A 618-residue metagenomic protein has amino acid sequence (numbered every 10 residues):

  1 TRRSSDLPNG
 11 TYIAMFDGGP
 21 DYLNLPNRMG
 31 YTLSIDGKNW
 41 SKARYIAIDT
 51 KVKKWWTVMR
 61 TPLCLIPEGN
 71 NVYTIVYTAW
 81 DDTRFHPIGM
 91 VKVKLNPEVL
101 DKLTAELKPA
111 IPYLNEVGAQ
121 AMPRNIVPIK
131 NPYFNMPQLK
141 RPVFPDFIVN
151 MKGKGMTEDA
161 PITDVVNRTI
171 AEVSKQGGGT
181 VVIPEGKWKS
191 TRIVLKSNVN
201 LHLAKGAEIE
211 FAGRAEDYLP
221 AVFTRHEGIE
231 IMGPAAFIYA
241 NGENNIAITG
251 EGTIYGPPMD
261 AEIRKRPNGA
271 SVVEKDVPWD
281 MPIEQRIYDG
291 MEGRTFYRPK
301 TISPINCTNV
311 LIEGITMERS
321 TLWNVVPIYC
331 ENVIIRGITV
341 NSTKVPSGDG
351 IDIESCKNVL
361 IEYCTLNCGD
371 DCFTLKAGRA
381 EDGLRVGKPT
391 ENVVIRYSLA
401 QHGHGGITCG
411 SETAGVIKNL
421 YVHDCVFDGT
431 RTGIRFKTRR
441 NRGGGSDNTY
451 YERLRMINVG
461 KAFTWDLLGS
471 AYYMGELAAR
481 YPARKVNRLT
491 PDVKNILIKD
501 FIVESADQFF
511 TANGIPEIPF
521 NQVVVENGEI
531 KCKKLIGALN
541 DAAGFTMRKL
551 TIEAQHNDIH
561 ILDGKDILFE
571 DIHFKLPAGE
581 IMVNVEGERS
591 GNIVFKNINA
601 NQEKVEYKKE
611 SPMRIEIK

Functional and structural regions predicted by a protein language model:
T1-A119, D370, A380, V394-R396: Carbohydrate-active catalytic/glycan-binding domains of CAZyme proteins, especially the secreted or lumenal ectodomains
P20, K187, Y329, T339 (+6 more regions): Active-site-proximal loop/turn and secondary-structure-junction residues that shape catalytic pockets, frequently
D21-N24, W55, D82-R84, R192 (+4 more regions): Short glycine/serine/proline-enriched coil/turn segments at secondary-structure junctions
D49, D81-A121, I170-A171, H423 (+1 more regions): Beta-rich accessory regions
V58-R60, Y297, S320: Loop/turn position at the start of each blade in beta-propeller repeats
V117-N200, A204-E313, L322, R336-I338 (+4 more regions): Extracellular "leader-to-stem" segments immediately downstream of a signal peptide or signal-anchor in secreted/lumenal
G178, S190-R192, A212-R214, P234-A235 (+14 more regions): Short glycine/acidic-rich loop motifs that flank beta-strands on beta-rich extracellular proteins
K205-G206, N244-T253, T308-E318, E331-S342 (+12 more regions): Right-handed parallel beta-helix
